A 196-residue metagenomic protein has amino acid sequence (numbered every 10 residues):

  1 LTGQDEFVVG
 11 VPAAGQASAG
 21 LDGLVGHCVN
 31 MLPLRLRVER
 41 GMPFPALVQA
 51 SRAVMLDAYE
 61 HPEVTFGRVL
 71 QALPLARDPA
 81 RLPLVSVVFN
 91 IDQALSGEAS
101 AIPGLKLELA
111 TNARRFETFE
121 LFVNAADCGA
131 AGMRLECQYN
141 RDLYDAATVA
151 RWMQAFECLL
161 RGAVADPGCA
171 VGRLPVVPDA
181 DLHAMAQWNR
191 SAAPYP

Functional and structural regions predicted by a protein language model:
L1-A150, E157-A165, R173-L182, Q187-P194: Adenylate-forming
